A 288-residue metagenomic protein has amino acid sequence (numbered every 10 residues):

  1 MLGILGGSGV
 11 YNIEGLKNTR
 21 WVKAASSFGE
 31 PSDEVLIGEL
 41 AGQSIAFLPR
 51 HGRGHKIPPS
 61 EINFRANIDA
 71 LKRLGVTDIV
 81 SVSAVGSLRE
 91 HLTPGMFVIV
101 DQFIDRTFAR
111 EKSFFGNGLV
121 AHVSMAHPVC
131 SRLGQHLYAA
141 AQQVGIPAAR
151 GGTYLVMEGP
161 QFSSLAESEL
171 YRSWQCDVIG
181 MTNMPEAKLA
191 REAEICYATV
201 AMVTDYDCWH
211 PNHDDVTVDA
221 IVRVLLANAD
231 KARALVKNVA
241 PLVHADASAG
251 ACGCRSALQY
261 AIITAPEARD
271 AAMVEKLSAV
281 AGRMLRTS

Functional and structural regions predicted by a protein language model:
M1-H127, R283-S288: Metabolite-binding pocket within alpha/beta catalytic cores that recognizes anionic/polar moieties
K72-G75, R172, R191: Non-catalytic positions within long, well-ordered alpha-helices that form the structural scaffold/packing of enzyme
T77-D78, D177, C196: Short acidic/polar active-site loop segments enriched in Thr and Asp
R132, H136-P147, A234-L242: Generic non-transmembrane alpha-helical segments
Q143-D177, I263: Active-site/ligand-binding-proximal alpha/beta "capping" segment
M181-D219: Zn-dependent metallopeptidase/amidohydrolase metal-coordination segment
C208-S256: His/Asp/Glu-rich mid-to-C-terminal helical/loop segments that flank catalytic regions of hydrolases
A257-S288: Acidic, Ser/Thr-rich low-complexity intrinsically disordered segments
